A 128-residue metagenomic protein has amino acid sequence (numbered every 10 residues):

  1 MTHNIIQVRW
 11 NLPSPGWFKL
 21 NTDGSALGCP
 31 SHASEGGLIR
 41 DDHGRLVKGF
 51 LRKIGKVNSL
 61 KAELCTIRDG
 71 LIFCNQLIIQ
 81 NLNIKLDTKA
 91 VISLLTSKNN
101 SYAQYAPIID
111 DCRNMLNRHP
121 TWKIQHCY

Functional and structural regions predicted by a protein language model:
M1-Y128: Primary recognition of RNase H-like, Mg2+-dependent phosphodiesterase/nuclease domains
